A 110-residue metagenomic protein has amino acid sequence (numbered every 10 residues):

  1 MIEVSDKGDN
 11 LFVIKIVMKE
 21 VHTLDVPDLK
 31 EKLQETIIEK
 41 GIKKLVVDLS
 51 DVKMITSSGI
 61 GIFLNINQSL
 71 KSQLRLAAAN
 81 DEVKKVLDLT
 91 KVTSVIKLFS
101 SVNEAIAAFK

Functional and structural regions predicted by a protein language model:
I2-E31: STAS-typified acidic loop motif
E3, I106-K110: Short hydrophobic/aromatic patches at helix-to-coil boundaries
K15, I66, V102-N103: Generic signature of intrinsically disordered, low-complexity segments enriched in small/polar residues
T23-I96: Amphipathic alpha-helical interaction surfaces in cytosolic regulatory modules
D81, N103-E104: Acidic phosphotransfer microenvironment of two-component signaling modules
K97-S101: Short acidic-hydrophobic, aromatic-tinged amphipathic segments that line or gate anion-handling sites
